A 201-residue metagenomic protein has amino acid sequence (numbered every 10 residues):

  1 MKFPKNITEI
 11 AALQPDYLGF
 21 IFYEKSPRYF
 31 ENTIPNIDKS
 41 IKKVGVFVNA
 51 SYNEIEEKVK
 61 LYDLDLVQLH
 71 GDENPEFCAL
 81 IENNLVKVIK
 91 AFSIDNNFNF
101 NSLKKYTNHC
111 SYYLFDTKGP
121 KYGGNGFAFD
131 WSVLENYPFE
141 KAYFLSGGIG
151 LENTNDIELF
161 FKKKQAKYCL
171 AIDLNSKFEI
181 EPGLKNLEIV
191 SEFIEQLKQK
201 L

Functional and structural regions predicted by a protein language model:
M1-L201: Conserved N-terminal beta1-alpha1 strand-loop-helix module at the mouth
